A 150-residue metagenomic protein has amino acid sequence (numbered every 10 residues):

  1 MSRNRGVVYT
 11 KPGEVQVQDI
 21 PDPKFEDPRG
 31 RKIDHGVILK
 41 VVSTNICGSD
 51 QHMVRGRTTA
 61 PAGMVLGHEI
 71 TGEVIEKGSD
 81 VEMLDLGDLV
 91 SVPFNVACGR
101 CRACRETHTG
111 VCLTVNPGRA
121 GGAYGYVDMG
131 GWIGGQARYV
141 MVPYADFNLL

Functional and structural regions predicted by a protein language model:
S2-V7, V37: Short structural boundary motif marking the start of a folded domain
K11-G13: Residue-level recognition of beta-strand termini and adjacent short loop/turns
V17-I20, K40-S43, R119-A120: Domain-wide signal for the mature, well-folded portions of proteins, strongly enriched in nucleus-encoded organellar
P21-F25: A short, sequence-level motif marking secondary-structure junctions
E26-N45, V54-R105, G110, I133: Glycine-rich beta-strand-centered segment in the early N-terminal region that forms part of a ligand/cofactor-binding
C98-L150: NAD(P)H dinucleotide-binding glycine-rich loop of Rossmann-like/cofactor-binding domains, especially the beta1-alpha1
